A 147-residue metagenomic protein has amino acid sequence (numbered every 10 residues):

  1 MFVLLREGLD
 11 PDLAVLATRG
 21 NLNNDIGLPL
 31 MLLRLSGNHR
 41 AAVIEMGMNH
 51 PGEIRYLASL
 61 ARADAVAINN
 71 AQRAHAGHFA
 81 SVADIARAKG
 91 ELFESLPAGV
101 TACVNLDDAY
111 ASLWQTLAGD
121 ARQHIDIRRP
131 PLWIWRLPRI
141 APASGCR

Functional and structural regions predicted by a protein language model:
M1-L106, Y110-A118: Phosphate-binding loop of NTP-binding sites
V82-A86, T116-R147: Adenine nucleotide phosphate-binding catalytic loops in nucleotide-utilizing enzymes
